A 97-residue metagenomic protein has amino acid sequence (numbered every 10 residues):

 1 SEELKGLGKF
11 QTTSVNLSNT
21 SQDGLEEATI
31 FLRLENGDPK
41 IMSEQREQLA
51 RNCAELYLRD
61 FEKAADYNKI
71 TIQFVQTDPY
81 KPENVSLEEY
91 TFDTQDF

Functional and structural regions predicted by a protein language model:
S1-E44, E62-F97: Polar/charged, Gly/Pro-rich intrinsically disordered segments
L49-R59: N-terminal post-signal-peptidase region of extra-cytosolic proteins
